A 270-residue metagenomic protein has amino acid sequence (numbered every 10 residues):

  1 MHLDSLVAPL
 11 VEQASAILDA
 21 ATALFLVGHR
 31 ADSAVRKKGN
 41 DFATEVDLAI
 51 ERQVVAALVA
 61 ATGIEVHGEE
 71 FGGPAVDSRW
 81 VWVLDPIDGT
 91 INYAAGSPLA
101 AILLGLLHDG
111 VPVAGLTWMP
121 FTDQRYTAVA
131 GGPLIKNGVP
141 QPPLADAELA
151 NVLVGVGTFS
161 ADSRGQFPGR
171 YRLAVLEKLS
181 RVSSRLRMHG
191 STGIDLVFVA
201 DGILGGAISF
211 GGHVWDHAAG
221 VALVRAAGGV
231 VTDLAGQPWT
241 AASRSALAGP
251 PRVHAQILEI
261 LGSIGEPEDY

Functional and structural regions predicted by a protein language model:
M1-I87, E259, E268-Y270: N-terminal subdomain of lithium-sensitive/metallo-dependent phosphomonoesterases centered on the IMPase/IPPase/PAP
A21-F25, D47, L58, T90 (+6 more regions): Residue-level signal for inorganic ion chemistry
L48, R52, E70, P86-G89 (+5 more regions): Generic detector of well-ordered alpha-helical packing
G63, R79-V81, V113, V152 (+1 more regions): Conserved acidic residues
P74-V76, A95, T127, A145-E148 (+1 more regions): Solvent-exposed alpha-helices and their adjacent loops that cap or buttress functional pockets in soluble metabolic
V76-G132: DPxDG-like acidic metal-binding loop motif
D109, N137-P140: Short strand-turn-strand beta-turns centered on an Asx-Gly dipeptide
P142-Y270: An extended, acidic
